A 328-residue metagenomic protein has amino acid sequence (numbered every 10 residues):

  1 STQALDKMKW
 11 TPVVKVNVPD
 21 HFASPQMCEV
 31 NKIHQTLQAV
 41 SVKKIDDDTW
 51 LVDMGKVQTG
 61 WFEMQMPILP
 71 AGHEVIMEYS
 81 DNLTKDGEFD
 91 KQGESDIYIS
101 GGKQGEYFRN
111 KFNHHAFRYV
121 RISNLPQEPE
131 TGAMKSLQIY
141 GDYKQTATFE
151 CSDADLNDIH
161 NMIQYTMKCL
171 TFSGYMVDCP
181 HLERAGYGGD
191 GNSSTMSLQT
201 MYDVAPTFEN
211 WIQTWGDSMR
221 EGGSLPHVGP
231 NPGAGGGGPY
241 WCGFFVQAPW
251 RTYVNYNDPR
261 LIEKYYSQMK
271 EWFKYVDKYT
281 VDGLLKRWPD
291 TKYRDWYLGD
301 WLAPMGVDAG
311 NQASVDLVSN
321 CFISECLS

Functional and structural regions predicted by a protein language model:
S1, I163, T195-S197, M201: Glycine-rich loop/linker segments at domain edges
S1-P180, G189-D190, P206-E209, P226-P230 (+3 more regions): Extracellular/oxidizing-compartment recognition motifs
S80, R118-R121, H160, Q164 (+7 more regions): Short, well-ordered alpha-helical packing segments
G87, K91-D96, D178, G222-F245 (+1 more regions): The feature captures the catalytic groove of carbohydrate-active enzymes
Y107-K111, E150-A154, L182-A185, Q199 (+5 more regions): Alpha-helix capping and helix-loop boundary segments enriched in small/acidic/polar residues
L125-A133, A154-L156, Q199-Q213, M219 (+3 more regions): Structural helix-adjacent loops and short alpha-helical linkers that scaffold large soluble proteins
C169-S173, D217, E221-S224, R251 (+2 more regions): Conserved helix-loop functional segments at active or binding sites
Y187-Q199, F208-E209, P239-R251, D316-S328: Well-ordered alpha-helical segments within folded domains of soluble proteins
